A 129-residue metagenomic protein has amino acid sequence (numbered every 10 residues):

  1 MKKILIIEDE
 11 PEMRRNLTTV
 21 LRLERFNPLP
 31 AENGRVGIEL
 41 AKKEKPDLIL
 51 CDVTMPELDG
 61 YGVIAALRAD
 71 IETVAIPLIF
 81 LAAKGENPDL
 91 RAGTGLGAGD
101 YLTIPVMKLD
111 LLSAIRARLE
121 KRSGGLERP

Functional and structural regions predicted by a protein language model:
E8: Conserved acidic carboxylate
P11-L29, R118: Two-component/phosphorelay signaling modules centered on CheY-like receiver
E44-L50: Active-site beta3 strand of CheY-like receiver
D52, A82: Active-site residues of response regulator receiver
M55: Receiver (REC) domain active-site loop signature in two-component systems and cognate sites in sensor histidine kinases
V106-R116: C-terminal output helix
